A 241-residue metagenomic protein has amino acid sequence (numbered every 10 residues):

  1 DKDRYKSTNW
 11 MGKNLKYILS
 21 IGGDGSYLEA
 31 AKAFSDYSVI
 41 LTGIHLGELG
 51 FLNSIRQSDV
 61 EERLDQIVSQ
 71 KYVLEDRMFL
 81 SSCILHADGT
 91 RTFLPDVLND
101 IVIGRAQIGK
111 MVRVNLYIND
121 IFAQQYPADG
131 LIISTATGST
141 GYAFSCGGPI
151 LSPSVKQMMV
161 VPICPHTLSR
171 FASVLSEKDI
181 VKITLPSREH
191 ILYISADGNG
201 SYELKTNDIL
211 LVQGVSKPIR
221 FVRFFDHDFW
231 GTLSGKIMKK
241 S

Functional and structural regions predicted by a protein language model:
D1-D36: N-terminal glycine-/serine-/threonine-rich phosphate-binding loop
L19, G23, H45, I101 (+1 more regions): A residue-level signal for conserved active-site and pocket-lining positions in enzyme catalytic cores
G23-S26, L49, T137-S139: Short glycine-rich anion-binding loops that position phosphate/pyrophosphate groups of nucleotides and phosphorylated
E29, A33-F51: Gly/Ser-rich helix-loop-strand patches that form or flank binding pockets for ribonucleotide-derived cofactors
L49-D129: Catalytic core of DAGKc-family lipid kinases
I103, N119-F122, R170-S241: ATP/nucleoside-binding phosphotransfer catalytic cores, i.e., glycine-rich phosphate-binding loops
L116, G138, I194: Short aromatic-centered micro-motifs
Q124-S169: Gly/Ser/Thr-rich active-site loops/lids in small-molecule metabolic enzymes that frequently grip phosphoryl groups
